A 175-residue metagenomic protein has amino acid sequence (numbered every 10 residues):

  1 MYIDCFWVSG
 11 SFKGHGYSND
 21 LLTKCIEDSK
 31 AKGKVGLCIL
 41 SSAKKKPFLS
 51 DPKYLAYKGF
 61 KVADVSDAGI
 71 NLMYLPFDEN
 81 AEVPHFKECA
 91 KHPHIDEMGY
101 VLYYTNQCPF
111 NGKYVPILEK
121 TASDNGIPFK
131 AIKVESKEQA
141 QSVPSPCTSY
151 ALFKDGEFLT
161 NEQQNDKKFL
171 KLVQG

Functional and structural regions predicted by a protein language model:
M1-G10, V101: Conserved acetyl-CoA binding element of GNAT-fold acetyltransferases
C5-V8, G14-S29: Conserved acetyl-CoA-binding loop-helix of GNAT-fold acetyltransferases
S29-P47: Conserved GNAT acetyl-CoA-binding A-motif
L40-S41, A56-M73, L159-E162: Conserved catalytic-core motifs of GNAT/GCN5-like acyltransferases
D67-H92: C-terminal "cap" of GNAT-fold acetyltransferases
C89-D124: Local sequence-structure signature of Cys/Sec-based thiol-disulfide redox active-site neighborhoods
P144-F153: Structural micro-motif
G156-G175: Non-catalytic, surface beta->alpha helical segment in thiol-disulfide oxidoreductase systems
